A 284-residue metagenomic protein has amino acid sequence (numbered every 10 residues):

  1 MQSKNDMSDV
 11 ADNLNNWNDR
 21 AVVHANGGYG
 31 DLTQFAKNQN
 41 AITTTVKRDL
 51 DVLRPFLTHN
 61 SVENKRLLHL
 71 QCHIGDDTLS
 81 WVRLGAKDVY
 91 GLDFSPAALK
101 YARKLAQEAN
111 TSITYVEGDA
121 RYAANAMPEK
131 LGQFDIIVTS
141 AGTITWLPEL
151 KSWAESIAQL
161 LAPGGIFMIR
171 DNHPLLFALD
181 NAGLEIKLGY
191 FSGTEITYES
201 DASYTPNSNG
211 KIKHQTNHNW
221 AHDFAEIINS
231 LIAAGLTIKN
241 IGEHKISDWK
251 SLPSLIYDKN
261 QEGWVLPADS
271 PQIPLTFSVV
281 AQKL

Functional and structural regions predicted by a protein language model:
M1-A36: N-terminal, positively charged/glycine-rich alpha-helical extensions of SAM-dependent methyltransferases
G30-E63, S80: Conserved alpha-helix/loop element of class I SAM-dependent methyltransferases that forms part of the SAM/SAH-binding
R66-A126: Class I SAM-dependent methyltransferase SAM/SAH-binding core
N125-I137: A short acidic, Gly/Pro-enriched loop at the edge of an enzyme's catalytic core that lines a small-molecule cofactor
D135-K151: A short SAM/SAH-binding and catalytic strip from SAM-dependent methyltransferases
K151-I166: A short glycine-rich, Lys/Arg-flanked "PGG" loop and its adjoining helix->strand segment in the class I
I166-T205: Conserved class I S-adenosyl-L-methionine
H218-I241: Short alpha-helix
